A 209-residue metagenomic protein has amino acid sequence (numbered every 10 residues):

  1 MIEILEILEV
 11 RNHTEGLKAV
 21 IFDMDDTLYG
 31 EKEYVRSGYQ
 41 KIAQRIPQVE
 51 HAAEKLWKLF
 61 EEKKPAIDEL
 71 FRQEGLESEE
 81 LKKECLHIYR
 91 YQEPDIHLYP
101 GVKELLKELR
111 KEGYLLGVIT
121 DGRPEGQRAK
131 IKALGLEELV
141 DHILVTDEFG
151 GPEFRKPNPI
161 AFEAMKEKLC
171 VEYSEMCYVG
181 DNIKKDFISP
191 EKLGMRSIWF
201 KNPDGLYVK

Functional and structural regions predicted by a protein language model:
M1-K18, K107, R123-P124, R128-K209: Asp-based, Mg2+/Mn2+-dependent phosphohydrolase catalytic module
I2-E104, E108, E125: N-terminal helical cap/lid subdomain that shapes the substrate entry/recognition surface in HAD-like hydrolases
W57, D95, G117, G151-P152: A generic secondary-structure micro-motif detector that highlights 1-2 residue hydrophobic/ambivalent hotspots embedded
R90, P94, Y114, V145-E148 (+1 more regions): A broad detector of the eukaryotic-type serine/threonine protein kinase catalytic domain
G113-Y114, M195: Short phosphate-binding/catalytic loops that engage adenosine nucleotides
Y114-G117, S174-M176: Short active-site oxyanion
T120: Conserved phosphate-coupling serine/threonine residues in phosphotransfer and NTP-handling enzymes
